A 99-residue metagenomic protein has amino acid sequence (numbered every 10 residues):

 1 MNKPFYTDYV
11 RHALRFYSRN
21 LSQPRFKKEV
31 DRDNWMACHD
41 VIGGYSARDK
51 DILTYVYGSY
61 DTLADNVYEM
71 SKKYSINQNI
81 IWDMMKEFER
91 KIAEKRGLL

Functional and structural regions predicted by a protein language model:
M1-G44, R96-L99: N-terminal interaction/assembly modules
I52-L53: A short pre-motif secondary-structure segment
S59-I80: Helix-turn-helix DNA-binding module
M85-G97: C-terminal flanking helix
